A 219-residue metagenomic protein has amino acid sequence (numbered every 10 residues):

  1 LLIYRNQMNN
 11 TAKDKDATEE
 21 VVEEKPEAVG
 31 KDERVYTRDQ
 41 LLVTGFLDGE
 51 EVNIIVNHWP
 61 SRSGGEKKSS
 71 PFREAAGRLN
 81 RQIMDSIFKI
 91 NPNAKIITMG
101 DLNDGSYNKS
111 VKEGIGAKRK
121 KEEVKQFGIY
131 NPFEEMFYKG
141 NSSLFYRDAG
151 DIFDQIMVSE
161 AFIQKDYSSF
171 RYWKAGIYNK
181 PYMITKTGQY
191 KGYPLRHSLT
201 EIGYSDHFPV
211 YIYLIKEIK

Functional and structural regions predicted by a protein language model:
L1-W59: Structured beta-strand-rich core segments of catalytic domains in phosphoester-bond hydrolases
E20-P26, W59-R62, R171-I184: Short, solvent-exposed aromatic-acidic interface loops
E33-D39, E74, Q189-R196: Short, surface-exposed secondary-structure junctions/capping segments
E33-Y36, E66-G77, Y146-G150, S205: Solvent-exposed, acidic/flexible segments
D39, S61-G65, F137-G140: Flexible glycine/proline-enriched surface loops and loop-helix/loop-strand junctions
G45-P132: Extracytoplasmic, non-cytosolic globular domains
F88-A94, D104-K219: Metal-dependent phosphoester-hydrolase catalytic domains
